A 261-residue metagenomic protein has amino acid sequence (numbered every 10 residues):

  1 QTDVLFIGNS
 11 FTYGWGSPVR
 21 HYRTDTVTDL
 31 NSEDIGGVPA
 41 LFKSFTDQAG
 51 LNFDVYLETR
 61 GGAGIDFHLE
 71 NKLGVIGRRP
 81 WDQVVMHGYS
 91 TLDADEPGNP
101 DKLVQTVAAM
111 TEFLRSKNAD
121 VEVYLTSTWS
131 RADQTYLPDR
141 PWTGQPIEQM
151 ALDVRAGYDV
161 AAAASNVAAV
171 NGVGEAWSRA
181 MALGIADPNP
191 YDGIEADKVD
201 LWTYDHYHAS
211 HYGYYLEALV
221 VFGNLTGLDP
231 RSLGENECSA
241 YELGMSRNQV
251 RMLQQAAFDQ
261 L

Functional and structural regions predicted by a protein language model:
Q1-G36, A40-D47, L233-L261: N-terminal secretory targeting modules
G14-V107, R115: Conserved SGNH/GDSL esterase-like catalytic core that processes O-acyl groups on lipids and polysaccharides
F53-G62, N171-W177, E235-C238: Acidic carboxylate-rich catalytic motifs and surrounding loops in phosphoryl-/glycosyl-chemistry enzymes
L73-Y207, H211, G223, S232: Alpha-helical cap/lid subdomain in secreted, periplasmic, or secretory-pathway luminal O-acyl-processing enzymes
Y191-L261: Conserved catalytic region of serine esterases and O-acyltransferases that act on ester linkages in lipids
